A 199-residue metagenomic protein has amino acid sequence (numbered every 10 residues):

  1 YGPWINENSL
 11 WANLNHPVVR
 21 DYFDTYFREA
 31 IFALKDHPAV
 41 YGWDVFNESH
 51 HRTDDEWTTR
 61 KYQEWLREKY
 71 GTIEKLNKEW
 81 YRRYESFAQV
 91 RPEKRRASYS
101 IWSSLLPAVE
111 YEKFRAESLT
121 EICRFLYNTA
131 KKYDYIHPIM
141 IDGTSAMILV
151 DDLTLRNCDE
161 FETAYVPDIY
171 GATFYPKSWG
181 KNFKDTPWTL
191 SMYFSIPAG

Functional and structural regions predicted by a protein language model:
G2-F161, Y165-I169, T173-F183, P187: Polysaccharide-binding and catalytic clefts of secreted carbohydrate-active enzymes
T189-M192: Ligand-binding pocket scaffold of soluble enzyme catalytic domains
